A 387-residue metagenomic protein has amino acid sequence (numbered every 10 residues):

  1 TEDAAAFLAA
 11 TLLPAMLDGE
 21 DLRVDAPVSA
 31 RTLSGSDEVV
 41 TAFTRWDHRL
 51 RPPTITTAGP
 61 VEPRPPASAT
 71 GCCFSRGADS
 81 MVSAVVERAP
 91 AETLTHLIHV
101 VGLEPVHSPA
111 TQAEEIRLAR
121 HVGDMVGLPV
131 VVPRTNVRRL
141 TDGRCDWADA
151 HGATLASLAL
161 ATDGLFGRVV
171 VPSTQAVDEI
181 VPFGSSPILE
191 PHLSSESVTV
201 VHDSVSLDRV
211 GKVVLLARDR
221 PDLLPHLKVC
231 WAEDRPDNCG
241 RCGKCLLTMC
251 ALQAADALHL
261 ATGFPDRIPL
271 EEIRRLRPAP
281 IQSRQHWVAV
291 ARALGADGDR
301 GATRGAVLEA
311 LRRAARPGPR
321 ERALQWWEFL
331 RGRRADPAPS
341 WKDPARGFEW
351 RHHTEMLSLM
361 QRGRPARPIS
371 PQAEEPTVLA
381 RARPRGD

Functional and structural regions predicted by a protein language model:
T1-D3: Short Lys/Arg-enriched alpha/beta "domain-start" segment
A5, A10, L17-L22, A26-T70 (+2 more regions): Nucleotide-activated chemistry modules centered on ATP-dependent adenylation/adenylyltransferase
S75: Active-site cores of enzymes that catalyze phosphoryl transfer or operate on phosphate-rich substrates
G318-D387: Boundary detector for helix-to-coil junctions that initiate low-complexity/charged tails
